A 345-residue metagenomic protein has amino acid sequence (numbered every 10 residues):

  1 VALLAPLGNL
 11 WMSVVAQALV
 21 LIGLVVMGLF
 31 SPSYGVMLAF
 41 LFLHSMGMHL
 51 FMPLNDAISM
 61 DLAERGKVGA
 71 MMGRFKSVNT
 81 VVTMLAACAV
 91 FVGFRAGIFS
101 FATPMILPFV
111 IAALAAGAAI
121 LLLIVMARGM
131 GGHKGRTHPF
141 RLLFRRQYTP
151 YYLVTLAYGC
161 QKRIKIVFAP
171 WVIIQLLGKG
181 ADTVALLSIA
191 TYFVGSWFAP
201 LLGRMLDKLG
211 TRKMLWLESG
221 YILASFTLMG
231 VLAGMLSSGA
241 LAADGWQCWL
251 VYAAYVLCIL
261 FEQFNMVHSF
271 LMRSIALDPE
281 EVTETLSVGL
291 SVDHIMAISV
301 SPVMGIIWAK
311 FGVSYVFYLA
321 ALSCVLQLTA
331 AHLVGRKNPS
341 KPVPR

Functional and structural regions predicted by a protein language model:
V1-N9, F94, F198-T211, W308-A309: Helix-to-loop junctions at the C-terminal end of transmembrane segments in multipass secondary transporters
A5-Q17, K208-I222: Cytoplasmic membrane-interface "Motif A"-like loop-to-helix N-cap segments of 12-TM Major Facilitator Superfamily
Q17-P32, Y221-D244: C-terminal ends and interior cores of transmembrane alpha-helices in multi-pass membrane transporters/permeases
G23, Y34-F51, L241-F264: Hydrophobic core of transmembrane alpha-helices in multi-pass small-molecule transporters, especially MFS/SLC-type
L50-A63, E262-L277: Intracellular juxtamembrane helix-capping segments at the cytosolic ends of symmetry-related transmembrane helices
M72-F91, L290-V300: Glycine-rich segments within core transmembrane alpha-helices of 12-TM secondary carriers
I106-I124, V316-H332: Symmetry-related core transmembrane helices of the 12-TM Major Facilitator Superfamily/SLC fold
V167-V184, S274: Short amphipathic helix-loop junctions that connect adjacent transmembrane helices in Major Facilitator Superfamily/SLC
